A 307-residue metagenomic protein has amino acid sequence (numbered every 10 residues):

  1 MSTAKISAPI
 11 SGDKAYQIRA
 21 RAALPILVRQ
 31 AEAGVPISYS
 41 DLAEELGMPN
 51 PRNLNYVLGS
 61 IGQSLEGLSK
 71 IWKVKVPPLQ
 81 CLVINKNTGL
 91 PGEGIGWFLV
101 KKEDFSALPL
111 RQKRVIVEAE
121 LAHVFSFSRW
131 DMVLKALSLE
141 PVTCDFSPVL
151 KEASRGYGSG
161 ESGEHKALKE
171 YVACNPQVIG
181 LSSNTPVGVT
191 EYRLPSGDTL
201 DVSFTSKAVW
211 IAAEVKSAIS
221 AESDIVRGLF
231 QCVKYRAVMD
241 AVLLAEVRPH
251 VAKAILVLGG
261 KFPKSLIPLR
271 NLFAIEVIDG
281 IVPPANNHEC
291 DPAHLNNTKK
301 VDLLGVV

Functional and structural regions predicted by a protein language model:
K5-P25, Q30-A31, V35-T143: Nucleic acid-binding interface residues in structured DNA/RNA-binding domains, emphasizing the DNA-engaging scaffolds
N53-L54, S220-F230: Active-site-adjacent loop/helix micro-motif of nuclease/hydrolase catalytic cores
S60-S69, V172-A173, Q231-D240: Short, well-ordered amphipathic alpha-helices
L139-K166, V306: Interdomain/boundary linker segments immediately adjacent to catalytic/signaling cores
G160, V178-V209, D224: Active-site metal-binding core of divalent-cation-utilizing nuclease and nuclease-like domains
V172, V202-F204, A208-I219, Y235: Conserved catalytic cores of phosphodiester-cleaving nucleases, focusing on short active-site segments
S217-I225, R236-V282: Nucleic-acid nuclease catalytic cores
N271-L303: Charged, structured surface patches that assemble and position nucleic-acid processing machinery
